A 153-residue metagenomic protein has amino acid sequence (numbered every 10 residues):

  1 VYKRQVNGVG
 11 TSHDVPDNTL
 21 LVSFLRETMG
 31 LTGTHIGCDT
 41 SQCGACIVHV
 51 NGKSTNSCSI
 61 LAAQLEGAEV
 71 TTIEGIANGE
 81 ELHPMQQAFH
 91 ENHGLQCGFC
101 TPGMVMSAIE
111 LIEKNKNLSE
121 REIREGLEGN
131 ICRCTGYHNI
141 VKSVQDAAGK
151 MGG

Functional and structural regions predicted by a protein language model:
K3-G153: Signature of N-terminal electron-transfer/Fe-S-associated modules in redox systems
